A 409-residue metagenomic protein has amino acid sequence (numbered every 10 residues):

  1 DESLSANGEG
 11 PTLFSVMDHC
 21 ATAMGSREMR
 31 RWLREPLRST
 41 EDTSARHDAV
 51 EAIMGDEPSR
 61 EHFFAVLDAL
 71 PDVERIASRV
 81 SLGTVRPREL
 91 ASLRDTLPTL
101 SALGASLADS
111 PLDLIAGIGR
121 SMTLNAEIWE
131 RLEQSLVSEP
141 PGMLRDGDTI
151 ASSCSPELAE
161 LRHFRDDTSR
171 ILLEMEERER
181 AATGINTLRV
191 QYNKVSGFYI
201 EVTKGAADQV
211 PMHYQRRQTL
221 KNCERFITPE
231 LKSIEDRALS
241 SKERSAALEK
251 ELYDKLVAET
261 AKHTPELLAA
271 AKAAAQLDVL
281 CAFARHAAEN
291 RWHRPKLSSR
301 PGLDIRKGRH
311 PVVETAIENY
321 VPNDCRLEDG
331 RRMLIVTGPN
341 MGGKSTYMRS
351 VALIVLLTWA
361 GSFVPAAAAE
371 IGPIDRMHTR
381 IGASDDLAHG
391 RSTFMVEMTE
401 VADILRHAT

Functional and structural regions predicted by a protein language model:
D1-G342, T346-H378, E400: Alpha-helical coupling/stalk and coiled-coil linker elements that connect catalytic or binding modules and transmit
R376-T409: Switch/coupling sub-region of P-loop NTPases
